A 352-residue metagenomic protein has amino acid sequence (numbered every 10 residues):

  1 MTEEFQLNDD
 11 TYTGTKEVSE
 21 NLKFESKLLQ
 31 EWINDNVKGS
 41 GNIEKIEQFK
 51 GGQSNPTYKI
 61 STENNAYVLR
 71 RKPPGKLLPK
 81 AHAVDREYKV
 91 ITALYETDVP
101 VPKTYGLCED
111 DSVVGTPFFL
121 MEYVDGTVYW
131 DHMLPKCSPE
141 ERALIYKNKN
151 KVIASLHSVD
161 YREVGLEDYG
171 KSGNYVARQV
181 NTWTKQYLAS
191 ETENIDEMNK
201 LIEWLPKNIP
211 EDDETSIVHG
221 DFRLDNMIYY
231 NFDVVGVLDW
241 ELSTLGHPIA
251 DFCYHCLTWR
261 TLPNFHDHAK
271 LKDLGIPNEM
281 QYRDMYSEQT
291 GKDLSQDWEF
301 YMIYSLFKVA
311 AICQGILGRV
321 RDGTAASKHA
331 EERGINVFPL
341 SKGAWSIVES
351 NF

Functional and structural regions predicted by a protein language model:
T2-G39: Juxta-kinase regulatory segment immediately upstream of eukaryotic protein kinase catalytic domains
I43-I217, D233: ATP-binding pocket architecture of kinase catalytic cores
G170-K171, D293-S305: All-alpha amphipathic helical-bundle segments outside canonical DNA-binding/catalytic cores that form hydrophobic
I217-H219, L224: Catalytic-loop of the protein kinase fold
L238-S243: Activation of the activation-loop gatekeeper triad in protein kinase-fold domains
A250-T290, Y304-G323: Active-site activation/catalytic loop segments of kinase-like enzymes and analogous catalytic loops in related
L294, A311-F352: Helical subdomain adjoining the active site within ATP-dependent kinase catalytic cores
